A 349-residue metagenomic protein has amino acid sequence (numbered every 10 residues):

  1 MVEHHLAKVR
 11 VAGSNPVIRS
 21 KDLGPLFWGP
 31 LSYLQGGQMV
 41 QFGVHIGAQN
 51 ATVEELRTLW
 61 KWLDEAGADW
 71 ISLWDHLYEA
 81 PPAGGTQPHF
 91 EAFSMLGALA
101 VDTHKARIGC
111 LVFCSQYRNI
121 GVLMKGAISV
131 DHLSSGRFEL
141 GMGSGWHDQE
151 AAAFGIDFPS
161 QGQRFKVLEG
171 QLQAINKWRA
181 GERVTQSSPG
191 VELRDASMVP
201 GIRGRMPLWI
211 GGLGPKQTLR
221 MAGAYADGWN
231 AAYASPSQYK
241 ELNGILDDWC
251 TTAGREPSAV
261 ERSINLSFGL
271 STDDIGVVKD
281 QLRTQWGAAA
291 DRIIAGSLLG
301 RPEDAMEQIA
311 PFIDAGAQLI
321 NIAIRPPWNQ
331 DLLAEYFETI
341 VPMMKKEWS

Functional and structural regions predicted by a protein language model:
M1, G13, G24-Y33: Short, positively charged low-complexity motifs
M1-H4, M39: Accessible peptide chain termini
M1-V2, V9-V11, V17-I18: Short hydrophobic transmembrane-like helices used for membrane targeting/insertion
H4-A7, L23: Ser/Thr/Pro/Gly-rich low-complexity, intrinsically disordered segments
V17-S20, Q38: Residue-level detector of intrinsically disordered terminal segments
Y33-S349: Active-site-adjacent structural elements that line small-molecule/cofactor binding pockets in enzymes
